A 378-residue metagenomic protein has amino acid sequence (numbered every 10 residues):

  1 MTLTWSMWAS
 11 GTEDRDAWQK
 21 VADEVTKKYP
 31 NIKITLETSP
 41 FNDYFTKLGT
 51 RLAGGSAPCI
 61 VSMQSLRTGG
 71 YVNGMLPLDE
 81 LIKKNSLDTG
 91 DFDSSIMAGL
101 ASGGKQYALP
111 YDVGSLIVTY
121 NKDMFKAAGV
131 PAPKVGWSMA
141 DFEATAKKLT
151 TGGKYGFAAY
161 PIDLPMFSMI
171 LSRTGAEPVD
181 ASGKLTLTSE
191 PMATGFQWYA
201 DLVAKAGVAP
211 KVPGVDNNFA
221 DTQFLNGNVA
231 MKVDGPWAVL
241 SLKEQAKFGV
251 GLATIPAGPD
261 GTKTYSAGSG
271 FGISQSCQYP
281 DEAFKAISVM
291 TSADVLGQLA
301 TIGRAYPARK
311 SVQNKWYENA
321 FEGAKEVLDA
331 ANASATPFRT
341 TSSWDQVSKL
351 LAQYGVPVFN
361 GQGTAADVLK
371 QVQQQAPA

Functional and structural regions predicted by a protein language model:
M1-S10, I32-E37, C59-I60, Y107 (+2 more regions): Short, well-ordered beta-strand elements
D23, K27, A128, Q197 (+5 more regions): Extracytoplasmic/periplasmic substrate-recognition and gating elements
E24-F92, A127-G129, Q223, A230-M231 (+2 more regions): Extracytoplasmic "Venus flytrap"/periplasmic binding protein-like
R51, P58-C59, D88-M124, Y155-G156 (+2 more regions): A structural signal for short loop-to-beta-strand junctions that line the ligand-binding cleft of periplasmic/secreted
S65-S115, G251, Y317-F321: Hinge/lid segment of periplasmic solute-binding proteins
D79-F92, V135, G156, A176-G195 (+4 more regions): Short, solvent-exposed loop/beta-turn-alpha elements that line the ligand-binding surface or hinge of extracytoplasmic
A146-K147, K184-P213: Glycine-centered hinge/linker elements that transmit conformational signals in sensory and ligand-binding systems
A305-Y306, K325-Q375: C-terminal capping/gating helix-and-loop segments adjacent to ligand/active sites or protein-protein/ligand interfaces
